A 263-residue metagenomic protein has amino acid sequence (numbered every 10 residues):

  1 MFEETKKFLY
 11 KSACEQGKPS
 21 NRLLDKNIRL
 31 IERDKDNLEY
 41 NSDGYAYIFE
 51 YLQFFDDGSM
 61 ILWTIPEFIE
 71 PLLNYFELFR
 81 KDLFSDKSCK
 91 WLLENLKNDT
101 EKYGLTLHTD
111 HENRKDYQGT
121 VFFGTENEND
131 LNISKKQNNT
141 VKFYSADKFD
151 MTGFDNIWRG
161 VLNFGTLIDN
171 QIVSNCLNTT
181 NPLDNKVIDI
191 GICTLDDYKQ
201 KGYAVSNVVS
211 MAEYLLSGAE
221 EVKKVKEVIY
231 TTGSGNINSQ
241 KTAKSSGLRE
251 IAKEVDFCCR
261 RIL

Functional and structural regions predicted by a protein language model:
F2-K148: Acyl-donor-binding surface of acyltransferase catalytic domains
I61, K186, L215-G233: Conserved GNAT acetyl-CoA-binding A-motif
K115-G124, G247-L263: Conserved catalytic-core motifs of GNAT/GCN5-like acyltransferases
Y144-V161: Short, basic/aromatic recognition patches
N156-L162, L167-V187, G191-L195: A conserved beta-strand-loop-helix scaffold within acyl/acetyltransferase catalytic domains
N170, G202, N236: Conserved G/P- and acidic residue-centered "switch" motifs that form tight phosphate/ATP-binding loops in soluble
I190, T194, Q200-S217, K241-S245: Conserved acetyl-CoA-binding loop-helix of GNAT-fold acetyltransferases
V205, G233-A252: Conserved active-site alpha-helix within GNAT-family acetyltransferase domains
